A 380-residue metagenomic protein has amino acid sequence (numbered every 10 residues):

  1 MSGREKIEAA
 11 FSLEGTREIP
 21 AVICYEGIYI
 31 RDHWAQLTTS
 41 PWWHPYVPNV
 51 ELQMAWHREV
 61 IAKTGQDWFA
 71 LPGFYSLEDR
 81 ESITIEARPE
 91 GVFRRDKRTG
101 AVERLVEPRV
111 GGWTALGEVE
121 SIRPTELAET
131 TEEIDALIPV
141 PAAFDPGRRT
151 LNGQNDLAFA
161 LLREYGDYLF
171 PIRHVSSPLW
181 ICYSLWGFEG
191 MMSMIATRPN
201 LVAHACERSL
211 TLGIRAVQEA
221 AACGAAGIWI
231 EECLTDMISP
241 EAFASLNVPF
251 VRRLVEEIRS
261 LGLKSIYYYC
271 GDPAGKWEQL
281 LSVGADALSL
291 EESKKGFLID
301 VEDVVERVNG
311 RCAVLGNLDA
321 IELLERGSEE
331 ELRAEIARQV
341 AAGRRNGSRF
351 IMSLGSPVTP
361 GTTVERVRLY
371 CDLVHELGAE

Functional and structural regions predicted by a protein language model:
M1-A35, W42-W43, P124-E380: Active-site loop segments of alpha/beta catalytic cores
E5, I23, Y29, Y75 (+6 more regions): Compositionally biased, intrinsically disordered low-complexity regions
Y29-D32, F69-L71, L77-A87, E103 (+1 more regions): Short active-site-adjacent helix-start/loop capping segments
D32, Q36-D79: Segments that shape or occlude catalytic/ligand-binding pockets
Q53-H57, R88, Q154-L157: Generic hydrophobic, aliphatic-rich segments that mediate packing or membrane embedding
V60-K63, S82-A87, A160-E164: Short, charge-rich binding segments
A62-F69, K97-E103, P108-R109, A136-L137 (+4 more regions): Bulky hydrophobic/aromatic packing residues
L77-V140, Y168: A contiguous, low-structure linker/loop signature
